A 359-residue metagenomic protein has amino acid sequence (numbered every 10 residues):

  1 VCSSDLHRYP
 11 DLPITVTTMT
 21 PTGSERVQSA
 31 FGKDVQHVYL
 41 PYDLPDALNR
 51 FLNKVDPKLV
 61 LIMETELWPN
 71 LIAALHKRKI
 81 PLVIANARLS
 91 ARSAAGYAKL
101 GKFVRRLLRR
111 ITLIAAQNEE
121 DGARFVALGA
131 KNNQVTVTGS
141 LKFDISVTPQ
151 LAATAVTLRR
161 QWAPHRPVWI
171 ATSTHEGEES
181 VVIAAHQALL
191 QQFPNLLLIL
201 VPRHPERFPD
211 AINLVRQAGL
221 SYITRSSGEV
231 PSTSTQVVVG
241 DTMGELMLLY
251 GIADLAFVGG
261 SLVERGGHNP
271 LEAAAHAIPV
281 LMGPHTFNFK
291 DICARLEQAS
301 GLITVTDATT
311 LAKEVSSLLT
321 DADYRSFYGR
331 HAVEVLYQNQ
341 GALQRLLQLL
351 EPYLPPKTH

Functional and structural regions predicted by a protein language model:
V1-S3: Short, small-residue-biased leader/transition segments that mark boundaries at the very start of proteins
P10, T17-V27, G177-L246: Donor-nucleotide binding loops and adjacent catalytic segments primarily of GT-B fold Leloir glycosyltransferases
K33-D46, K58-V137, L141-I145: Active-site-proximal region of nucleotide-activated glycan assembly enzymes, centered on histidine/acidic-rich loops
V55-L59, T235-R265: Acidic donor-binding loop of glycosyltransferase active sites
I111, G251-V335, L349: Catalytic binding pocket for nucleotide-activated donors in carbohydrate/polymer assembly enzymes
T148-W162: A short helix/loop element that forms part of the nucleotide-sugar donor recognition site in Leloir-type
A163-G177: Conserved donor-binding/catalytic core segment of Leloir-type glycosyltransferases
N339-H359: C-terminal alpha-helical cap of glycosyltransferases
